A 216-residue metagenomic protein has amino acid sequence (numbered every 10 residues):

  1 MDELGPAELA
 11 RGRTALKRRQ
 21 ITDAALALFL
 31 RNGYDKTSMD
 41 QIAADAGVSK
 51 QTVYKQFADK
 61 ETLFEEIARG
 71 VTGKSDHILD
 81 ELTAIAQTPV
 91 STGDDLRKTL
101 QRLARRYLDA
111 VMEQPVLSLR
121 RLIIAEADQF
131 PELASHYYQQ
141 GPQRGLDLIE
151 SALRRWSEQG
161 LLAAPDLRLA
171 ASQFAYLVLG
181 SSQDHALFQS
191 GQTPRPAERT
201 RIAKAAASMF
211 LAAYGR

Functional and structural regions predicted by a protein language model:
M1-E8, R102, Q143, D147 (+2 more regions): C-terminal peripheral helix-coil segments that are non-catalytic and often amphipathic
M1-L16, L79-T88: N-terminal intrinsically disordered/low-complexity leader segments
K17-A25, I42, I67, V71 (+2 more regions): Generic hydrophobic, amphipathic alpha-helix propensity
Q20, L28-I67: Helix-turn-helix
I21-F29, Y107, F210: Short hydrophobic clusters on alpha-helical segments that form packing/core surfaces in small helical domains
Y34-D35, L133, L162: Conserved hydrophobic residue
E66, L79-E113, L167-F174: Hydrophobic alpha-helical connector segments
K98, D109-S118, L122-I124, P131-E158 (+1 more regions): Amphipathic alpha-helical packing segments from all-alpha helical-bundle domains
